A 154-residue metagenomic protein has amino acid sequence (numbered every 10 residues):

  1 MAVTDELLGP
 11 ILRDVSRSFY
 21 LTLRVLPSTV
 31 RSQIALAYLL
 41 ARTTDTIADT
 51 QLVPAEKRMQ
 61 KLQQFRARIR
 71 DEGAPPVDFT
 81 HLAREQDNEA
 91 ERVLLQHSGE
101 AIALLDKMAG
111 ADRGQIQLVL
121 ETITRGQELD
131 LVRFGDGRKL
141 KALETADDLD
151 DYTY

Functional and structural regions predicted by a protein language model:
M1-Y154: Acidic catalytic motifs of isoprenoid enzymes
